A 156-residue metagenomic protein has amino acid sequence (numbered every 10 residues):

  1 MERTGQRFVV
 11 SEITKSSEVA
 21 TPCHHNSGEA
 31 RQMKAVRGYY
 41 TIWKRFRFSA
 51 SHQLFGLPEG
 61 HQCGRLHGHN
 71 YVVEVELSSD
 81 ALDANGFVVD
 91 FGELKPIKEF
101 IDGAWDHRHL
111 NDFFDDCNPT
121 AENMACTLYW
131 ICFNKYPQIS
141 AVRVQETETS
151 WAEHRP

Functional and structural regions predicted by a protein language model:
R3, R7-I13, C23-P156: Charge-rich, low-complexity N-terminal segments
V19: Short polybasic linear motifs
